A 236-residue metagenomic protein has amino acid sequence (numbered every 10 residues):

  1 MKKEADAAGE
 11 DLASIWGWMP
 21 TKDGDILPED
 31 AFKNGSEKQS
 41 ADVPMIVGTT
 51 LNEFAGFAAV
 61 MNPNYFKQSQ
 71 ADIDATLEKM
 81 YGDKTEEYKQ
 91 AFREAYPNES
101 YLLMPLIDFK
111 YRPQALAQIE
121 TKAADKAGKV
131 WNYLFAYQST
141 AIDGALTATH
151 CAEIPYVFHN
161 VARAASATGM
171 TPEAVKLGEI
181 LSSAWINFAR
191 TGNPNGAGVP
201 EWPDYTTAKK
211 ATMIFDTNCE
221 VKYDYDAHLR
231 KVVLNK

Functional and structural regions predicted by a protein language model:
M1-E4, T76-M80, A91-A95, P105 (+3 more regions): Residues that form generic nucleotide/phosphate-binding pockets
M1-Q68, Y101-T121, D125: Substrate-access "cap/lid" subdomains that shape and gate the entrance to catalytic or ligand-binding pockets
E4, W18-G24, E29-D30, G35 (+7 more regions): Surface-exposed loop/turn and secondary-structure junction residues enriched for glycine/proline
E4-A8, M80, A95-E99, V161 (+2 more regions): Alpha-helix boundary/capping residues
S40-Y88, K176, S182, F215-K236: C-terminal, loop-rich substrate-recognition/catalytic regions characterized by aromatic stacking residues
F66-S69, I73, L103, I107 (+2 more regions): Residue-level preference for long, well-ordered alpha-helices that form the structural scaffold of enzyme catalytic
Y81-D125, W131-Y137: Alpha/beta-hydrolase fold catalytic core
P113-K236: Mobile gating loops/cap/lid regions near enzyme active sites that modulate substrate access
